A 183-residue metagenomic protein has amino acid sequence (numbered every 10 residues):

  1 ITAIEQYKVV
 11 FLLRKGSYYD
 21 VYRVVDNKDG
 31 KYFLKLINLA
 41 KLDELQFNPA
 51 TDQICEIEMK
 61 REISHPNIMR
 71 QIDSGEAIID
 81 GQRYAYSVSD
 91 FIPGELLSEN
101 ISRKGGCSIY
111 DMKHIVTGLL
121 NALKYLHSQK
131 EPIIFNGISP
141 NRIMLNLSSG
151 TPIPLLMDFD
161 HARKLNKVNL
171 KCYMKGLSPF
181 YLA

Functional and structural regions predicted by a protein language model:
N27-A50: ATP-binding glycine-rich loop module of kinase domains
E44-E62: AlphaC helix of the eukaryotic protein kinase fold
S64-S74: Conserved HxN/HPN-centered segment at the entrance to the catalytic loop of eukaryotic protein kinase-like domains
D80-L96: Conserved short submotifs of the Hanks-type protein kinase catalytic core that shape the nucleotide-binding pocket
L97-C107: AlphaC helix of the protein kinase catalytic domain
I115-V116: Activation segment signature within eukaryotic-like protein kinase domains
H127-N146: Catalytic-loop of the protein kinase fold
K171-L182: Conserved activation segment of eukaryotic-like protein kinases, specifically the C-terminal portion of the activation
